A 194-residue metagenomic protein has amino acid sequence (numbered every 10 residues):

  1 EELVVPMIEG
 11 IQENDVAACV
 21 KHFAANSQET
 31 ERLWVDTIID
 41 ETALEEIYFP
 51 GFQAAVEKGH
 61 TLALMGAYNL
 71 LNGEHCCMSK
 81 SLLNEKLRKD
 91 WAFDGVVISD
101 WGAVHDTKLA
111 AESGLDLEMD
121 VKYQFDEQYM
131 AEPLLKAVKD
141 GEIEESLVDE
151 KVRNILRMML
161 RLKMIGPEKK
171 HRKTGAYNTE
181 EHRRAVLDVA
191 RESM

Functional and structural regions predicted by a protein language model:
E1-M194: Glycoside hydrolase catalytic-domain context in secreted enzymes
